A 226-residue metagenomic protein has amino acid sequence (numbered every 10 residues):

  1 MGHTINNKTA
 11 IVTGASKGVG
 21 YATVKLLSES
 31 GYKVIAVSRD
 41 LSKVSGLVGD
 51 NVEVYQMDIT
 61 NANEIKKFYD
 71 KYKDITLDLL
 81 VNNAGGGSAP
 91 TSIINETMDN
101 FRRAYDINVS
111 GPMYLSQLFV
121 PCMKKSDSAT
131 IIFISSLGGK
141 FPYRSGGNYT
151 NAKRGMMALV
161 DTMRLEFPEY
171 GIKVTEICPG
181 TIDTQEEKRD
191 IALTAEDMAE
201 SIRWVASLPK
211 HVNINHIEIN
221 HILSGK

Functional and structural regions predicted by a protein language model:
S16-K17: Conserved glycine-rich cofactor-binding loop
T91-I93, N100-R102: Substrate-binding pocket helix/loop in short-chain dehydrogenase/reductase
S116, A152-K153: Active-site helix of classical SDR
S116-Q117, D161: A short, exposed helix-loop element centered on a Lys and neighboring polar residues
S136: Residue(s) in the substrate-gating loop at a strand-loop-helix junction that position the organic substrate next
F141, T162-I172: Active-site-adjacent segment of SDR/Rossmann-fold oxidoreductases
E176-I177, R189-K226: C-terminal helical subdomain
